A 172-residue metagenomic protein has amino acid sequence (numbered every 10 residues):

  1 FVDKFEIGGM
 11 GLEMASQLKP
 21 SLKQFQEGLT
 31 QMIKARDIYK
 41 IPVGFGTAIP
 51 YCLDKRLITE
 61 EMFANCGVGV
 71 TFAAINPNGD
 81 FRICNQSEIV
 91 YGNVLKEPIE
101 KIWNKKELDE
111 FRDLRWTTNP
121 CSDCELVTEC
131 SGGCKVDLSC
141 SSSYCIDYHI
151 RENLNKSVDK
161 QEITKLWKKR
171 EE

Functional and structural regions predicted by a protein language model:
F1-E97: Radical SAM enzyme [4Fe-4S]-AdoMet core and its adjacent flexible, acidic and glycine-rich loops/tails across
F81, Q86-E172: Flexible mid-to-C-terminal extensions adjoining Fe-S/redox cofactors in radical SAM and related proteins
